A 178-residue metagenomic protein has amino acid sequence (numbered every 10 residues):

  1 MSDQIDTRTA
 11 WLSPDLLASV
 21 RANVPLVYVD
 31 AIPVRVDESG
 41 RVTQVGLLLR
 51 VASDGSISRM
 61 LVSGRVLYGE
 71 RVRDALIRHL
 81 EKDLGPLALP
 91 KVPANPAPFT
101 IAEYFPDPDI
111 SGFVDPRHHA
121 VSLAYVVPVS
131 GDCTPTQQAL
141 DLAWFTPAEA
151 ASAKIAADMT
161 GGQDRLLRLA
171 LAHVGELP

Functional and structural regions predicted by a protein language model:
M1-S39, V114-D115: Acidic, metal-coordinating catalytic segment for phosphate/diphosphate chemistry, firing primarily on the Nudix
V27-V29, T43, V121-L123, L140: Change "...and in nucleic-acid phosphodiester-cleaving endonucleases..." to "...and in nucleic-acid processing enzymes
A31, L76, Y125-V127: A structural signal for short, well-ordered beta-strand segments
I32, E81, P106-D107: A structural signal for the main folded, soluble domain(s) of proteins
P33-R35, L49, V129: Residue-level signal for short segments within beta-strands and strand-turn junctions of well-structured beta-sheet
G40-L89: Conserved Nudix-box catalytic region and its N-terminal flanking loop in Nudix hydrolases and closely related
D54-R59, H118, A124-P178: Nudix hydrolase/Nudix homology domain
G85-C133: Active-site segment of metal-dependent pyrophosphate-handling enzymes, primarily the Nudix hydrolase catalytic core
